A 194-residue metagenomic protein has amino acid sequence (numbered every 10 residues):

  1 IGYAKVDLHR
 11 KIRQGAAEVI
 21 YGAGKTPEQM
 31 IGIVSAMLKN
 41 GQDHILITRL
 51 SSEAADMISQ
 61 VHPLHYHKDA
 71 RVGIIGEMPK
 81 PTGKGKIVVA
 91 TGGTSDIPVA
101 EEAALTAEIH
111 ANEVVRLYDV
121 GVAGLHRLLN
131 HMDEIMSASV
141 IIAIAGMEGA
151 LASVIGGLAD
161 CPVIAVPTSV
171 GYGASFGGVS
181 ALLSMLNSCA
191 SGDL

Functional and structural regions predicted by a protein language model:
I1-H65: Long amphipathic alpha-helical segments
V19-I20, L46, K86-G92, I141-A143: Short glycine-rich or small-residue beta-strand-to-loop segments that form or flank ligand, phosphate, metal/Fe-S
E28-M30, D96-E101, L125-H126, A145-V154 (+1 more regions): Short glycine/serine/threonine-rich phosphate/pyrophosphate-binding segments that cradle anionic phosphate groups
Q60-H62, L158-A159, C189-A190: Short, structured coil segments at secondary-structure junctions
A70-G76, E113-E134, V179-L183: Glycine-rich oxoanion-binding loops at beta->alpha junctions
G83-G124: Glycine-rich phosphate/diphosphate-binding loop of Rossmann-like nucleotide-binding domains
T91, T168-V170, A174-L194: C-terminal binding/interaction regions
H131-T168: Glycine-rich phosphate-binding loop
